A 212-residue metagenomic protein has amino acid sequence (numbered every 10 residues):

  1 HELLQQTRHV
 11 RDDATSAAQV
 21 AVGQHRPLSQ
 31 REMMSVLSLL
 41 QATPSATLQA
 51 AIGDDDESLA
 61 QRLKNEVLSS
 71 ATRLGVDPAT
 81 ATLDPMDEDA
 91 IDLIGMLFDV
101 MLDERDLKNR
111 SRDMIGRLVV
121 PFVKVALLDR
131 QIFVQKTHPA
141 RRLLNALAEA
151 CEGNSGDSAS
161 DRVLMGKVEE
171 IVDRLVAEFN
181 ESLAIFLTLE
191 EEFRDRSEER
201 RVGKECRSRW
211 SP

Functional and structural regions predicted by a protein language model:
H1-R207: Extended, low-complexity, amphipathic alpha-helical coiled-coil/linker regions that act as scaffolds and localization
